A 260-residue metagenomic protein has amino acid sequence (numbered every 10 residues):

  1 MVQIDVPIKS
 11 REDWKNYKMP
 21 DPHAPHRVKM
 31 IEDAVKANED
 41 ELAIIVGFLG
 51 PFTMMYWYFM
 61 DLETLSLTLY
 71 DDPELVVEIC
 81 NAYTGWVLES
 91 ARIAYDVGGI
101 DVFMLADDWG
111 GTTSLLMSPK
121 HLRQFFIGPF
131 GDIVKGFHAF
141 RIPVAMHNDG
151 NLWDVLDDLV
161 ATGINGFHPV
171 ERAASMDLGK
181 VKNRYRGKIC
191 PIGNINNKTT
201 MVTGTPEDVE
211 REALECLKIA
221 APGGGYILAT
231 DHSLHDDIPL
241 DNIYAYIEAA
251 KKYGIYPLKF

Functional and structural regions predicted by a protein language model:
M1-Q3: Catalytic and substrate-binding clefts that recognize carbohydrates or anionic sugar/phosphate headgroups
K9-F260: Active-site loop segments of alpha/beta catalytic cores
